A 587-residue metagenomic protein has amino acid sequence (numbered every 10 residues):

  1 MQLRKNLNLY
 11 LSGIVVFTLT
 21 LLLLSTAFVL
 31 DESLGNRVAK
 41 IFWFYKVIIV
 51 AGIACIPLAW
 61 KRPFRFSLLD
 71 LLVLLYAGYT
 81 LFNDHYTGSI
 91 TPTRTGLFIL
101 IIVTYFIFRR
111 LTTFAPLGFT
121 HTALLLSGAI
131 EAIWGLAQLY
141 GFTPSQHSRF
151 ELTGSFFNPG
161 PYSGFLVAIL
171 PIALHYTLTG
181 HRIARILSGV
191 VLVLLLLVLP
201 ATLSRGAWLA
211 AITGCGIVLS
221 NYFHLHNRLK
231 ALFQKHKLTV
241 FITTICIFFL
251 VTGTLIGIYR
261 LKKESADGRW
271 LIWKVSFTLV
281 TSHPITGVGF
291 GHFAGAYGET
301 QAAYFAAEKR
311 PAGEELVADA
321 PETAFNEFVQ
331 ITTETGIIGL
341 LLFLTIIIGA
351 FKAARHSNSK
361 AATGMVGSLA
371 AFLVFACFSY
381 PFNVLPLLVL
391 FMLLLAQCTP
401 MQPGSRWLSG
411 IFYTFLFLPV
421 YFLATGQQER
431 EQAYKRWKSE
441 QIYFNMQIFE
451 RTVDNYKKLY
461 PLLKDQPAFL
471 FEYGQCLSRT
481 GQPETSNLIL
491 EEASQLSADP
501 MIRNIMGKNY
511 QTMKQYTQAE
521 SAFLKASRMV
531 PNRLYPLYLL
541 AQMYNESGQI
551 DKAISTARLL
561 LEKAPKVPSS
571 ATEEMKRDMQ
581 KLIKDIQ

Functional and structural regions predicted by a protein language model:
L3, G13-V29, Y45-L58, V73-H85 (+10 more regions): Alpha-helical transmembrane segments of multi-pass inner-membrane proteins
Q146-R149, F290-T333: Interfacial juxtamembrane loops and adjacent helix segments that form the catalytic/substrate-binding surfaces
T254-G268, Y413-Q447: Hydrophobic alpha-helical transmembrane segments in integral membrane proteins
L462, Q495-L496, M529, K563: Structural marker of alpha-solenoid helical repeat scaffolds
F469, I502-R503, P536, S570: TPR alpha-solenoid repeat register
